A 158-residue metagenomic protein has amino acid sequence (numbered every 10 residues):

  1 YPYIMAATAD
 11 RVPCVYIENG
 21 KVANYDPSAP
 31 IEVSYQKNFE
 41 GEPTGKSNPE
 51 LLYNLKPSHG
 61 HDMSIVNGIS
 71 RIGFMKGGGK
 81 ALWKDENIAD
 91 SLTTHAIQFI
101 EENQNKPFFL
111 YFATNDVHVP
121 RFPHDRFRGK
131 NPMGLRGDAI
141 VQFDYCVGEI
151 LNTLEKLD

Functional and structural regions predicted by a protein language model:
Y1-F74: Core domains of carbohydrate- and sulfate-ester-processing enzymes
Y1-M5, F108-A113, V141-Q142: Structural recognition of the beta-strand scaffold that forms the well-ordered cores of secreted hydrolase catalytic
P13, G20-K21, T94-D138: Active-site His/acidic residue clusters
R71-K84: Short glycine/proline- and acidic residue-enriched helix-loop micro-motifs that form flexible lids or anion-recognition
N87, N131-C146: A short beta-strand-to-alpha-helix junction
N87-T94: Glycine-rich anion/phosphate-binding loops
F108, Q142-D158: Metal-dependent active-site segment of extracytoplasmic phospho-/sulfohydrolases and closely related
